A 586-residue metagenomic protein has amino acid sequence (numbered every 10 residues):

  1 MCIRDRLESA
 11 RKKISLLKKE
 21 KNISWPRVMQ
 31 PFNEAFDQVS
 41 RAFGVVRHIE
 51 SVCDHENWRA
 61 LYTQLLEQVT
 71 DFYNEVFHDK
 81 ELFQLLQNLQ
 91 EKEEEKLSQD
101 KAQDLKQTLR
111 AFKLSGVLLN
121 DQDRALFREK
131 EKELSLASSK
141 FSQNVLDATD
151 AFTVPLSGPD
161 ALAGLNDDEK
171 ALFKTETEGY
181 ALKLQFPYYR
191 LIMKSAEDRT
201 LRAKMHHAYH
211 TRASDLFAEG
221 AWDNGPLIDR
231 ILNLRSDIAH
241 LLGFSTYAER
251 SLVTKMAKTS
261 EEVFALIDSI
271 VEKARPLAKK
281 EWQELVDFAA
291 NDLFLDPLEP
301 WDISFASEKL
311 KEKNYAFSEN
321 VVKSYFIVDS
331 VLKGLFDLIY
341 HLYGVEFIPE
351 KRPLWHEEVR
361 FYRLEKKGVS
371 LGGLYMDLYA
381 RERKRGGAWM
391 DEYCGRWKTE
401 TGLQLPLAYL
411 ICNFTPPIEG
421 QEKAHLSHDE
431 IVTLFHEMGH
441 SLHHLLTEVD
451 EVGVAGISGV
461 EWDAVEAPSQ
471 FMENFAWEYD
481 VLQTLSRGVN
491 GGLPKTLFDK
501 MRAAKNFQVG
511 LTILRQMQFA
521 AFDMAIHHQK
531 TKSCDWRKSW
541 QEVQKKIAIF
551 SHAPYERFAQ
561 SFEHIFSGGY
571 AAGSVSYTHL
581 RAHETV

Functional and structural regions predicted by a protein language model:
M1-D5, T578-V586: Conserved small/polar residues in nucleotide/adenosyl-binding loops
R4-G164: N-terminal helix-rich structural modules
R47-L65, Q90-E129, K183-G225, R230 (+4 more regions): Short His/Asp/Glu-rich catalytic/ion-coordination signatures at enzyme active sites or charged loops
D100, D104-L105, L136, Q143 (+8 more regions): Active-site-proximal, well-structured secondary-structure segments within enzyme catalytic domains
P417-T433: Short pre-active-site segment immediately N-terminal to the catalytic Zn-binding motif
D429-H444: Active-site recognition of the HExxH zinc-binding catalytic motif
F435, T512-R515, F519, M524 (+2 more regions): C-terminal substrate/ligand-recognition segments
L445-A467: Post-HEXXH active-site segment of zinc metalloproteases
